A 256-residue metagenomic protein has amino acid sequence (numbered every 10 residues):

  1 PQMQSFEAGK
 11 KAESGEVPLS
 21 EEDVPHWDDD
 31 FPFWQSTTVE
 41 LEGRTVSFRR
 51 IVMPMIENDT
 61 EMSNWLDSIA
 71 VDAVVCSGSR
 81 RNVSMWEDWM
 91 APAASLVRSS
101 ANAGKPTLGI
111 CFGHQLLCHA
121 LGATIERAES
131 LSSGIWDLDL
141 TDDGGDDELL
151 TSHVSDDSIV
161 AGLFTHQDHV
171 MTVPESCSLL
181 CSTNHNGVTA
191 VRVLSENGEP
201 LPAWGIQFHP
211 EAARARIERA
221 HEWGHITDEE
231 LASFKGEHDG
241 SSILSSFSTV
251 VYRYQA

Functional and structural regions predicted by a protein language model:
P1-K105, T227-A256: N-terminal beta1-alpha1 cap of cysteine-dependent amidohydrolase-like domains
P1-M3, F112, F208: Cofactor-binding loop segments of dinucleotide-utilizing enzymes, especially the Rossmann-like FAD- and NAD(P)+-binding
S5-F6, E57, V83, L116 (+2 more regions): Flexible, glycine-rich phosphate/dinucleotide-binding loops and adjacent beta-alpha linkers at cofactor/substrate
Q35, Q115, Q167-D168: Active-site phosphate/pyrophosphate- and oxyanion-stabilizing loops and adjacent acidic/basic residues in soluble
V71-G145, A161: Cysteine-nucleophile active-site neighborhood
H119-A213: Pocket-forming structural segment of enzyme catalytic cores
S178-S182, N186-A256: C-terminal and late-domain segments of enzyme folds
